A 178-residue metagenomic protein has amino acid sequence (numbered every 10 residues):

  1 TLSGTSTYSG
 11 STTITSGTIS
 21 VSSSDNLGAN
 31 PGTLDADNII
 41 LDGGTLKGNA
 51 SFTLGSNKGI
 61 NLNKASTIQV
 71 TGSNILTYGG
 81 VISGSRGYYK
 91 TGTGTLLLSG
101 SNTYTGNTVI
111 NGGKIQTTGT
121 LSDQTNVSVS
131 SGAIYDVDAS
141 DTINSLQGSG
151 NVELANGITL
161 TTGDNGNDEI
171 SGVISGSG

Functional and structural regions predicted by a protein language model:
T1, S9-L76, S83-L97, T105-E169 (+1 more regions): Beta-strand repeat architectures
